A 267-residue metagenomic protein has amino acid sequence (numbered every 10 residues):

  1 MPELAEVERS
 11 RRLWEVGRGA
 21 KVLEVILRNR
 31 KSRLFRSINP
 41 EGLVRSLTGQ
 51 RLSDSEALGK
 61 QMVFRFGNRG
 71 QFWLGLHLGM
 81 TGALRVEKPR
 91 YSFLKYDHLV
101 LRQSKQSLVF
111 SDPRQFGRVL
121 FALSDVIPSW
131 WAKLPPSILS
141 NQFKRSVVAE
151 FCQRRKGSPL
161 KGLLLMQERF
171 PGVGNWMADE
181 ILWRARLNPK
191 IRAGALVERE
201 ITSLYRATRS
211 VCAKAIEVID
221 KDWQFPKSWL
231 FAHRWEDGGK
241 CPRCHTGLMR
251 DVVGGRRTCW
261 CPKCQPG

Functional and structural regions predicted by a protein language model:
M1-F121, D237, R243: Gly/Gly-Pro- and Ser/Thr-rich, intrinsically disordered tail segments characteristic of DNA damage-repair and tolerance
M1-L4, I138, Q142, V197-Y205: Generic detection of long, well-ordered alpha-helical segments
L23-L43, S53-E56, Q61-V63, N68 (+2 more regions): Basic, nucleic-acid-binding surfaces and adjacent catalytic neighborhoods in DNA/RNA-processing proteins
Q71-G172, M177-R184: Phosphate/anion-contacting hairpin/loop surfaces
